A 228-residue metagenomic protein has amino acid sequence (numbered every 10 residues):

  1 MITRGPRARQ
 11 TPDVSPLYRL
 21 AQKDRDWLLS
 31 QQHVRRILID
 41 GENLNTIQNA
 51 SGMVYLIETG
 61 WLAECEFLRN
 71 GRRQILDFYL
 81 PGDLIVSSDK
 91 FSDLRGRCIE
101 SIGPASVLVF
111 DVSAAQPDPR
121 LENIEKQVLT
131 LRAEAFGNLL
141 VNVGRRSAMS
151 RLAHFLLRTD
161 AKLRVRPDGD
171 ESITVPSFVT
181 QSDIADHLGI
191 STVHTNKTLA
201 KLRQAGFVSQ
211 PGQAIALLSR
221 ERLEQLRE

Functional and structural regions predicted by a protein language model:
M1-D40, M53, L84-I85, D89-S92: Cyclic nucleotide-binding regulatory module and flanking cytosolic helices
W27-L28, L44-Q48, G169: Short loop/turn motifs at secondary-structure junctions and domain boundaries
R35-L38, L44-I47, K162: Small beta-barrel nucleic-acid-binding modules, principally OB-folds
E42-P104: Cyclic nucleotide-binding regulatory domains
T59, P81, P104, V112 (+3 more regions): ATP/adenylate-binding site constellation spanning eukaryotic-like Ser/Thr protein kinases, ABC-transporter
D77-N138: Cyclic-nucleotide recognition modules
N123-G189: Polybasic "coupling" helices that flank or enter modular domains
A161-E228: Phosphate-/nucleic-acid-contacting segments
